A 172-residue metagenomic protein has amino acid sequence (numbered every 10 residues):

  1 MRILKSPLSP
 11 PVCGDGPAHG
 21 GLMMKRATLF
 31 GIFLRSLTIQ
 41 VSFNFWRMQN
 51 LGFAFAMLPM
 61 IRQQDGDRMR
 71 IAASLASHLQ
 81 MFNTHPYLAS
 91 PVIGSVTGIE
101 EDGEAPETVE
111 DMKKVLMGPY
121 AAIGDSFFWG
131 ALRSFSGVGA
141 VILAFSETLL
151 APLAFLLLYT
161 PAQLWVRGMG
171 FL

Functional and structural regions predicted by a protein language model:
R2-P7, C13, H19-T108: Soluble N-terminal domains of membrane-associated systems
G52, P91-G94, E100, G118 (+3 more regions): Glycine-centered flexibility motif
T84-Y87, A122-D125, W129, Q163: Membrane-embedded alpha-helical bundles that form the substrate/pore pathway in multi-pass transport systems
D111-A144: Transmembrane alpha-helical segments and their cytosolic interface motifs in multi-pass membrane proteins
V141-A154: Helix-coil boundary and interhelical linker segments in multi-pass alpha-helical membrane proteins
A154, L158-W165: Lipid-exposed faces of alpha-helical membrane segments in multi-pass integral membrane proteins
W165-L172: Membrane-water interface of transmembrane alpha-helices
